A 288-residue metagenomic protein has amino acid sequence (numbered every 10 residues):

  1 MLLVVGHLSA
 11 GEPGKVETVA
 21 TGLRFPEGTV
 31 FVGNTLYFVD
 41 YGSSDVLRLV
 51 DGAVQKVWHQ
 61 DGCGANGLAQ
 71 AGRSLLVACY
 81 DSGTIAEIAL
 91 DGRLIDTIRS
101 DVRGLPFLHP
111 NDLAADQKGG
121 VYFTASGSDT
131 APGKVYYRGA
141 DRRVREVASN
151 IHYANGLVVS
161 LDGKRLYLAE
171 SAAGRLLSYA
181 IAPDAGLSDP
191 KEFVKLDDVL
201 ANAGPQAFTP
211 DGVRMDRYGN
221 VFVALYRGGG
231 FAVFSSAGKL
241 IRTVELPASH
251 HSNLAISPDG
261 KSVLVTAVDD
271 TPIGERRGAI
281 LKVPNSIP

Functional and structural regions predicted by a protein language model:
G11-G22, P190-K191: A short helix->beta-strand "capping" segment at the edge of beta-propeller domains
A20-N34, Q60-C79, T84, V102-V121 (+6 more regions): Beta-rich, blade/repeat-based domains predominating in secreted/periplasmic proteins but also intracellular
Y37-K56: Beta-propeller domains
Y41, Y80-D81, S126-S128, S171 (+3 more regions): Short loop/turn segments immediately following the C-termini of beta-strands
D45-L47, T84-A86, G133-Y136, R175-L177 (+2 more regions): A short loop-to-beta-strand structural motif that recurs across blades of beta-propeller domains
K56-Q60, D96-S100, R145-S149, L187-D197 (+1 more regions): Beta-propeller fold detector
Y179-G186, P284-P288: Short loop/turn segments immediately following beta-strands, especially the blade-tip and inter-blade linker loops
G228-P288: C-terminal closing repeat unit and adjoining cap/tail of repeat-based domains
